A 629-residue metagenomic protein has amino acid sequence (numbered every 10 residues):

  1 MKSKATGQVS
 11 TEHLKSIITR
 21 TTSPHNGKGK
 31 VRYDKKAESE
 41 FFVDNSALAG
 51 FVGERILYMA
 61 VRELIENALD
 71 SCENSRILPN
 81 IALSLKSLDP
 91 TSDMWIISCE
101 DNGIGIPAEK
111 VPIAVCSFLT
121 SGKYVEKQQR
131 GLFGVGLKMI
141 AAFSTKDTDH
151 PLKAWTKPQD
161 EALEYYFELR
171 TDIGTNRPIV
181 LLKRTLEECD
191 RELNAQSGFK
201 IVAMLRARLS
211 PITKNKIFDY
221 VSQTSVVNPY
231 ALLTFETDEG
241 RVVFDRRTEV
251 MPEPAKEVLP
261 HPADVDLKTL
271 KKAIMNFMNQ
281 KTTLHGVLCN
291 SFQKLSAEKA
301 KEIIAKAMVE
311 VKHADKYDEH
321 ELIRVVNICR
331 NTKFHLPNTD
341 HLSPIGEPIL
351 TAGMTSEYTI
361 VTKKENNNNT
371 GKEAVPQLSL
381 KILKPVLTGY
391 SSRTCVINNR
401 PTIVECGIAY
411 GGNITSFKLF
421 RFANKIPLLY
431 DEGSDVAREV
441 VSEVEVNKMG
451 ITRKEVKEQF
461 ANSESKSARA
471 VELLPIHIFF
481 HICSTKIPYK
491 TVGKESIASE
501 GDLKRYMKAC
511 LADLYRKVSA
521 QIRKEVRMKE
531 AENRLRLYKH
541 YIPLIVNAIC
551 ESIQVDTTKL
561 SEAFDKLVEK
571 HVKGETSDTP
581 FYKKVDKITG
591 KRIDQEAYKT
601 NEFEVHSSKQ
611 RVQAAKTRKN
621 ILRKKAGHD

Functional and structural regions predicted by a protein language model:
K2-R76, E109-A114, H261-D264: Bergerat-fold GHKL ATPase/HATPase_c domain
K2-S16, K35, R208-Y230, G240-M275 (+8 more regions): Charged regulatory segments coupled to nucleotide-binding catalytic modules in large multidomain enzymes
V9, H13-K28, S121-K272, K312-I328 (+2 more regions): GHKL-type ATPase core
E73-L85: G2-box/ATP-lid motif of Bergerat-fold
K86-I97: Short beta-strand-loop-beta element adjacent to the nucleotide/active-site pocket used for signaling
D101: Acidic ATP/Mg2+-coordinating residue in the GHKL
G105-P107: A short glycine-centered beta->alpha linker in the GHKL/HATPase_c
H285-K306: Helix-hairpin-helix
